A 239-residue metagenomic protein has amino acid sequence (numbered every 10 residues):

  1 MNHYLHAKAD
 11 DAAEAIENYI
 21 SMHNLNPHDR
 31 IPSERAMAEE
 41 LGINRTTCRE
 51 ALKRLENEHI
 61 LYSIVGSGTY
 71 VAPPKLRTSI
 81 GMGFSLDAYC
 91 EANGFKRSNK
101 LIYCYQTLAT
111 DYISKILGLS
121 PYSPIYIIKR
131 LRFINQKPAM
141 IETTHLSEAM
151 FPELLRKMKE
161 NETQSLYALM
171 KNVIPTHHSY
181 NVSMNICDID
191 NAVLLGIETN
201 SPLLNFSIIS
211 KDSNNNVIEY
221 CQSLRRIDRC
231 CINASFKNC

Functional and structural regions predicted by a protein language model:
M1-R45, A92: Extreme N-terminal segment that seeds HTH/winged-HTH DNA-binding domains in transcriptional regulators
A9, S33, Y70-G83: Short, cationic-aromatic polyanion-contact patches
E34, G83-F95: Short glycine- and basic-residue-enriched patches
L52: DNA major-groove recognition helix of helix-turn-helix
E58-G66, A72: Beta-hairpin "wing" of winged helix-turn-helix
R97-C239: C-terminal all-alpha effector/ligand-binding and dimerization domain of prokaryotic HTH-type transcriptional repressors
